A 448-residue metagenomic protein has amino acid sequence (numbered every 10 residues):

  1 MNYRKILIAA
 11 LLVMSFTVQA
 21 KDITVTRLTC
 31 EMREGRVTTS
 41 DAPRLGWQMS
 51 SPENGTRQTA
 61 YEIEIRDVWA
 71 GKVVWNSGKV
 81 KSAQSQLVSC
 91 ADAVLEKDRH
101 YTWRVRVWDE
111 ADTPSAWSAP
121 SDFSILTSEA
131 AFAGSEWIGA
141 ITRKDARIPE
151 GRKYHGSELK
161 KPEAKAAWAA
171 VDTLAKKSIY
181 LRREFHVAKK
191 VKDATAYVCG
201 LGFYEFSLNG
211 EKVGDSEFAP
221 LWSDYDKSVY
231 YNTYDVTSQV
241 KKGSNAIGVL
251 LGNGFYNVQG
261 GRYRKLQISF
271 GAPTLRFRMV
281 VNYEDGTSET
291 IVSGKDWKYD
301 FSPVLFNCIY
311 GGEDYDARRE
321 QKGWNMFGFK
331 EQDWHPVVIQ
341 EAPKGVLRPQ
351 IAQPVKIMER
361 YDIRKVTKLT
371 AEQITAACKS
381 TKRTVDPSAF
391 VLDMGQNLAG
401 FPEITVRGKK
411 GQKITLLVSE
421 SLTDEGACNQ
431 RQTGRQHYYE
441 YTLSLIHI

Functional and structural regions predicted by a protein language model:
M1-L7: Bacterial N-terminal signal peptides that target proteins for export
I8-L11, E320-K322: A ubiquitous, low-specificity "background" feature that marks scattered single residues across proteins without
L11-Q19: Hydrophobic h-region of N-terminal signal peptides that target proteins for export in Gram-negative bacteria
T17, H447-I448: An exposure/low-complexity boundary signal
D22-H100, R104-I446: Extracellular/oxidizing-compartment recognition motifs
